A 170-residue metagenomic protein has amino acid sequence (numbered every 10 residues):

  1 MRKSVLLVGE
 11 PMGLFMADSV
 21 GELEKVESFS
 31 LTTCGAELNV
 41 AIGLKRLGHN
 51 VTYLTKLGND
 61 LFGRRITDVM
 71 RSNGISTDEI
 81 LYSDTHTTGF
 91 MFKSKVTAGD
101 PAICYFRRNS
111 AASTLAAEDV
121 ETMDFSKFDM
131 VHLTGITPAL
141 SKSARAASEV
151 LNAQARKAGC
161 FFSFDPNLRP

Functional and structural regions predicted by a protein language model:
M1-L7, T97-P170: Ribokinase/PfkB-type carbohydrate-kinase core domain
M1-S76: Glycine-rich phosphate/adenosyl-contacting loop at the front of the ribokinase-like
V26, F90, S148-L151: Residue-level signature of transmembrane alpha-helix interfaces in integral membrane proteins
N50, L54-G135: Conserved N-terminal subdomain of the carbohydrate kinase-like
